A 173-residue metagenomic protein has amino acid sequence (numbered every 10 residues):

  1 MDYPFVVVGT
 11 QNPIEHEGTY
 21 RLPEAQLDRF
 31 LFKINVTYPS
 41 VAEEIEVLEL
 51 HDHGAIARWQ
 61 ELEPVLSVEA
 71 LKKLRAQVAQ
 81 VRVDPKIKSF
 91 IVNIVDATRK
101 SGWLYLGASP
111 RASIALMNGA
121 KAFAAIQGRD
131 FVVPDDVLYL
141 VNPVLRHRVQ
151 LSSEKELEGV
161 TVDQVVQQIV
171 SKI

Functional and structural regions predicted by a protein language model:
M1, R21-E24, A42, P85 (+3 more regions): Non-catalytic, surface-exposed connector residues within folded enzymatic/regulatory domains
M1-V81, K121-F123: Canonical AAA+ ATPase core
V41, I45-E49, K88, V92 (+1 more regions): An amphipathic alpha-helix signature
E46, A76, S89, N93 (+1 more regions): Replace "anionic and nucleotidyl ligands
E61-S113: Conserved AAA+ ATPase small/helical "lid" subdomain
T98-I173: C-terminal engagement/docking regions of AAA+ P-loop ATPases
